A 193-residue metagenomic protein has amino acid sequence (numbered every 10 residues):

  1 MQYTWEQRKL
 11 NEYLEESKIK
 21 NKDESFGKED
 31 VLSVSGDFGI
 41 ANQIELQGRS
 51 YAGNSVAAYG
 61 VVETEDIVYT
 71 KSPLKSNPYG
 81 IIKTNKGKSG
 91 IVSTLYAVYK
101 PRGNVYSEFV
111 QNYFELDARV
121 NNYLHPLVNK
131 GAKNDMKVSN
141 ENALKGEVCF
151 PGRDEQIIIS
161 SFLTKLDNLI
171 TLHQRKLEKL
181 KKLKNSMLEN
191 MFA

Functional and structural regions predicted by a protein language model:
M1-E6, G146, G152-A193: Amphipathic alpha-helical segments with low aromatic content
M1-N21: Non-catalytic DNA-recognition/assembly elements of restriction-modification systems
N11, N21-G53: DNA target-recognition patches
E12-I19, A58, E63-T64, T70 (+5 more regions): C-terminal accessory/regulatory regions appended to core domains
V31, E115-L116, M191-A193: Positively charged
N54-A118, N129: A short beta-sheet element
S89-L95, K130-D154: A short glycine-rich beta-alpha junction/loop motif
